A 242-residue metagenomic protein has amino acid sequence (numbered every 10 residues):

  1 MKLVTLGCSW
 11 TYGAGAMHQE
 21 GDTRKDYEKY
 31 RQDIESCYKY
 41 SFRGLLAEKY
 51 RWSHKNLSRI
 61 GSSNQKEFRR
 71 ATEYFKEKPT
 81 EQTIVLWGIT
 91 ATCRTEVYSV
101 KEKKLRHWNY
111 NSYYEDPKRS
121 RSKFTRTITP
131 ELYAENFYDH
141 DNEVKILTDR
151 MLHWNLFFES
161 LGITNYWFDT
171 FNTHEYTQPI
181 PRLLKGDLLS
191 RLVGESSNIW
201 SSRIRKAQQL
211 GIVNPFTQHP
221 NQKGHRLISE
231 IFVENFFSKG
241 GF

Functional and structural regions predicted by a protein language model:
M1-Q65, E77, L227: Serine-esterase "nucleophile elbow" of acetyl-processing enzymes
H18, D22, K66-R69, S99-K101 (+1 more regions): Generic alpha-helix signal with a bias toward terminal, lower-confidence helices and secondary-structure junctions
I60-A71, E175: Acidic-and-aromatic substrate-binding clefts and catalytic sites of carbohydrate-active enzymes
T72-F242: Alpha-helical cap/lid subdomain in secreted, periplasmic, or secretory-pathway luminal O-acyl-processing enzymes
